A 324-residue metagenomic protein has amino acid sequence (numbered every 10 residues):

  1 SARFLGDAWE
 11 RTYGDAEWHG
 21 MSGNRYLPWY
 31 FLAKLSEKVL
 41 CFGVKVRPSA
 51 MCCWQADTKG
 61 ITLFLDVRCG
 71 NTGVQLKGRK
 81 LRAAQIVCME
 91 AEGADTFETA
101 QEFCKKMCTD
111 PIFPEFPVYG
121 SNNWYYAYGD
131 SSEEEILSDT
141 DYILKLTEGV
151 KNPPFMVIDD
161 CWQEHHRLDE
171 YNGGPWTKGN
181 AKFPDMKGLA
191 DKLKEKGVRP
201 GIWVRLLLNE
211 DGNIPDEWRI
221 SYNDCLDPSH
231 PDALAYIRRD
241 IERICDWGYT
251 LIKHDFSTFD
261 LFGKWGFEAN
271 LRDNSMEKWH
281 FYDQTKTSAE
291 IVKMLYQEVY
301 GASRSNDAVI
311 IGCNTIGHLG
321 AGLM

Functional and structural regions predicted by a protein language model:
S1-P154, L251: Carbohydrate-recognition beta-sandwich/jelly-roll modules in extracellular/periplasmic carbohydrate-active proteins
N152-M324: Aromatic- and carboxylate-enriched substrate-binding clefts and catalytic-loop regions of carbohydrate-active enzymes
